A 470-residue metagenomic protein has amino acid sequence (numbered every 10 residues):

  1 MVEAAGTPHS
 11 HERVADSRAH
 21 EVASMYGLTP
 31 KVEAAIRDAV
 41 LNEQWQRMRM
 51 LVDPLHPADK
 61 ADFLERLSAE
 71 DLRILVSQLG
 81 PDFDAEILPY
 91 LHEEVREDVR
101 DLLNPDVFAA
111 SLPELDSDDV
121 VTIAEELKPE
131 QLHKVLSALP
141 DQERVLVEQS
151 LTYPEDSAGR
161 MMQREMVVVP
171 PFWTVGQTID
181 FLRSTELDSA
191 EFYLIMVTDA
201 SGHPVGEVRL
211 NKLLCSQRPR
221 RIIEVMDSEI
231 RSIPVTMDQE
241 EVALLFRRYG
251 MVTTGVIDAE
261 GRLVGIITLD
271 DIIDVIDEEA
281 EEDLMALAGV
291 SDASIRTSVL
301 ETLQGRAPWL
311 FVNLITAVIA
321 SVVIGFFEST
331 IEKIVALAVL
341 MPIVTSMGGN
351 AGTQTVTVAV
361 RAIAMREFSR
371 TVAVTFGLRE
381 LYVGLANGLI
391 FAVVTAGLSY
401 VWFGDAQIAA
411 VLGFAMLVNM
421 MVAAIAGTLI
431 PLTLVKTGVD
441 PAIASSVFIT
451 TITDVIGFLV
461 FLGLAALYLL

Functional and structural regions predicted by a protein language model:
V2-A288: Hydrophobic packing positions in regular secondary-structure scaffolds
I276, A280-I425, L429-I443, V447-I452 (+1 more regions): Alpha-helical transmembrane segments and their membrane-interface boundaries that form or gate the permeation pathway
